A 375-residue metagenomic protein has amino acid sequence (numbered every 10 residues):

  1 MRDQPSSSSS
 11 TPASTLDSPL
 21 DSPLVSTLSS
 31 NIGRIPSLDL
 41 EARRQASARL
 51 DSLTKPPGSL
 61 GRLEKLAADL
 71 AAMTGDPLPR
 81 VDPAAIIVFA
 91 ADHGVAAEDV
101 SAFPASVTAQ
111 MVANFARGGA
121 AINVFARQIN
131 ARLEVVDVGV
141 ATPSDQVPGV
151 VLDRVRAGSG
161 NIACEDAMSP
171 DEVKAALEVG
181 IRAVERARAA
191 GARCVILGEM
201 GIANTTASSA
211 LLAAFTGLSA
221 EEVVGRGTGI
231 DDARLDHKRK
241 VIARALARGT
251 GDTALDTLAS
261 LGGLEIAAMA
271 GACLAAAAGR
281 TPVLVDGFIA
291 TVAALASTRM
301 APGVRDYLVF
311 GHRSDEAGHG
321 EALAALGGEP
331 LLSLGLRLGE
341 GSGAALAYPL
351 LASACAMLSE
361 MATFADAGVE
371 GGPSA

Functional and structural regions predicted by a protein language model:
R2-P5, P12, L16, L20-A375: N-terminal loops that bind phosphate or other acidic moieties and the adjacent beta-alpha structural core
